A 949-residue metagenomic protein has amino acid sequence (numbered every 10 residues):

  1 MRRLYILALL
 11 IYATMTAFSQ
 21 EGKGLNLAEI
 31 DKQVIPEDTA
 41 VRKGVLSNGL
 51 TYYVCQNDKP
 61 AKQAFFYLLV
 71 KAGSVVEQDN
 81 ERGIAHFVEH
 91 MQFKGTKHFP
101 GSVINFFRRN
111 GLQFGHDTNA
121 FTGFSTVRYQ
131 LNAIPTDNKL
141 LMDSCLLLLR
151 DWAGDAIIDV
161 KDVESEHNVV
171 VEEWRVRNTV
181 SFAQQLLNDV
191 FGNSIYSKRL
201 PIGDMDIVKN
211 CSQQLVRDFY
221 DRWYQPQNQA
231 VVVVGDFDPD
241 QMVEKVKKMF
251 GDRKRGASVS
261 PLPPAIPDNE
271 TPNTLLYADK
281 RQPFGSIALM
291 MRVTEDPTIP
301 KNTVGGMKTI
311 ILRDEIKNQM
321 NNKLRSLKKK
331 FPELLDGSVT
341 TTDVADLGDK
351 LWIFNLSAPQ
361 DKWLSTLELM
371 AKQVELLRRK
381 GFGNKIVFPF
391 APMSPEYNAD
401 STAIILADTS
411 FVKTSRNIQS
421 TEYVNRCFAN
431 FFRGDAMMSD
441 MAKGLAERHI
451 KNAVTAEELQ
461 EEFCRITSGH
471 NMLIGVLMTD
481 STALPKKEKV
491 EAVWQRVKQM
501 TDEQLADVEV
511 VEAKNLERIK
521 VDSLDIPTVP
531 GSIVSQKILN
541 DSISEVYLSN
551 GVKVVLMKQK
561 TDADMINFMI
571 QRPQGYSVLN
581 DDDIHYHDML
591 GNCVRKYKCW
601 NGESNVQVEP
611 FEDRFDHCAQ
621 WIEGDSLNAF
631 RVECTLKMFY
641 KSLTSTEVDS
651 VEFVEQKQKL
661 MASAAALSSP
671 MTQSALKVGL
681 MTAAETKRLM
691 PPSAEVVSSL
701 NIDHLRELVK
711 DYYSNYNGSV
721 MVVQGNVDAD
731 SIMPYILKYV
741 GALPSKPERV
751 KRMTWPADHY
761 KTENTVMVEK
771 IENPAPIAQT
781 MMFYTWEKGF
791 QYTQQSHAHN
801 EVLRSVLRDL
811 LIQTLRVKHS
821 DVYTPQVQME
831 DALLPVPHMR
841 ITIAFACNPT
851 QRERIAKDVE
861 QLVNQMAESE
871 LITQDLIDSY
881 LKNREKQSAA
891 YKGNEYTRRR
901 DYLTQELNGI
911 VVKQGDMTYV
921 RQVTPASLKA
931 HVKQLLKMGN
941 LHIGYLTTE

Functional and structural regions predicted by a protein language model:
M1-G22: Bacterial Sec-dependent N-terminal signal peptides
R2-R3, K280, K657, R816: Basic side chains
L4-Y5, T294, Q574, T842: Small/flexible residues
Q20-F106, D143-L147, R217-F331, L367-V374 (+4 more regions): His/Glu-rich zincin catalytic helix
E21, V45, N105-S260, G285 (+6 more regions): Charge-rich, well-structured scaffold segments of protease-associated domains
